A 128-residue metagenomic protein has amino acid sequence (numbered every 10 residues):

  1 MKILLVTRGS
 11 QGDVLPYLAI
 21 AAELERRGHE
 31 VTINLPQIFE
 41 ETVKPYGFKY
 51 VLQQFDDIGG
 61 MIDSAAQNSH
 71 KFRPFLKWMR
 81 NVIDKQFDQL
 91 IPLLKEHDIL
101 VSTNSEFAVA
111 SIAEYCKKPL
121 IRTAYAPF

Functional and structural regions predicted by a protein language model:
M1-K49: N-terminal subdomain of nucleotide-sugar transferases
S10, D57-I58, E106: Short glycine-rich anion-binding loops that position phosphate/pyrophosphate groups of nucleotides and phosphorylated
Q11, K77-D84: Conserved phosphate-coordination/catalytic loops
V14-L15, S64-A66, D84-K85: Short, flexible segments with low predicted structural confidence
E23-E25, L52-Q53, S69-F72, P119-T123: Short, low-complexity, polar/charged sequence segments that are solvent-exposed and flexible
I33-W78: Conserved nucleotide-sugar phosphate-binding/catalytic loop shared by glycosyltransferases and other
V82-F128: Conserved nucleotide-sugar donor-interacting segment of glycosyltransferase catalytic cores, predominantly GT-B
